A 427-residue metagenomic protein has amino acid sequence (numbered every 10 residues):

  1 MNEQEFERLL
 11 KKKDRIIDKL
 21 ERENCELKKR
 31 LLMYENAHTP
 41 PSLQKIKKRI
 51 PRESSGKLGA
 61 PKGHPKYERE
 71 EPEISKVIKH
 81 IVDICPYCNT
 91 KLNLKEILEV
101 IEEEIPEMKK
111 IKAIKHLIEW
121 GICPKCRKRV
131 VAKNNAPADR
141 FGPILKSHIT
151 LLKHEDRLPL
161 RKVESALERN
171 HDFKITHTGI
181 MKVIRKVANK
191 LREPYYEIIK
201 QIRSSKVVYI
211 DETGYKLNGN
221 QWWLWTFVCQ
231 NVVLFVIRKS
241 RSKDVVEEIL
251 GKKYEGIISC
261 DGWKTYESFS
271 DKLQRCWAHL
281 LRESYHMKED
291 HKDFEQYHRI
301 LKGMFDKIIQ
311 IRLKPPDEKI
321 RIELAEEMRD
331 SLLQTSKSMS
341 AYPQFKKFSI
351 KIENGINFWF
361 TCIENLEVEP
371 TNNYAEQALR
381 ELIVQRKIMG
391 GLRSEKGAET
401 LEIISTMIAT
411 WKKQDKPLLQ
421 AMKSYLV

Functional and structural regions predicted by a protein language model:
M1-R140, M181, I199, I210 (+1 more regions): Short, flexible loop/hinge motifs at secondary-structure junctions
E3, E7-K11, D18-E21, C25-K28 (+2 more regions): Catalytic center-proximal scaffold of phosphoryl-transfer enzymes
